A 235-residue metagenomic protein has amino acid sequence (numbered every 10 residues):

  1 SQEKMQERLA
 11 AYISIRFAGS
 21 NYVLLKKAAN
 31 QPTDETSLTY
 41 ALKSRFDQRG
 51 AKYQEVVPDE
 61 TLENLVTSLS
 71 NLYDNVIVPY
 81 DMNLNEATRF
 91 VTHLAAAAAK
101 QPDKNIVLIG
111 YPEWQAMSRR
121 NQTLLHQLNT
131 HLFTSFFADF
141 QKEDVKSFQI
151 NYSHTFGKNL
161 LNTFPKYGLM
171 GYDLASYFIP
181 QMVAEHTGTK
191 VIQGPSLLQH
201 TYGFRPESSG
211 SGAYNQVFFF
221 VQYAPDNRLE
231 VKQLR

Functional and structural regions predicted by a protein language model:
S1-Q54: An alpha-beta-alpha
Q6, Q31-S37, L62-L65, N85-F90 (+1 more regions): Extracytoplasmic/secreted cell-surface and envelope-processing proteins
E7-A11, I15, T36, Y40 (+8 more regions): Solvent-exposed, polar/charged alpha-helical surfaces in well-ordered, non-transmembrane soluble domains, broadly
S14-A18, D47, A95-A99, S153 (+2 more regions): Sec-exported extracytoplasmic/periplasmic mature domains
N21-A28, Q54, L72-F90, N105-Y111 (+1 more regions): Periplasmic-binding protein-like
R45-N71: A short, well-structured beta->alpha microelement
F90-L169: Extracellular/periplasmic periplasmic-binding protein-like sensory domains
K158-G168, A175-K232: Segments of small-molecule ligand-sensing domains
